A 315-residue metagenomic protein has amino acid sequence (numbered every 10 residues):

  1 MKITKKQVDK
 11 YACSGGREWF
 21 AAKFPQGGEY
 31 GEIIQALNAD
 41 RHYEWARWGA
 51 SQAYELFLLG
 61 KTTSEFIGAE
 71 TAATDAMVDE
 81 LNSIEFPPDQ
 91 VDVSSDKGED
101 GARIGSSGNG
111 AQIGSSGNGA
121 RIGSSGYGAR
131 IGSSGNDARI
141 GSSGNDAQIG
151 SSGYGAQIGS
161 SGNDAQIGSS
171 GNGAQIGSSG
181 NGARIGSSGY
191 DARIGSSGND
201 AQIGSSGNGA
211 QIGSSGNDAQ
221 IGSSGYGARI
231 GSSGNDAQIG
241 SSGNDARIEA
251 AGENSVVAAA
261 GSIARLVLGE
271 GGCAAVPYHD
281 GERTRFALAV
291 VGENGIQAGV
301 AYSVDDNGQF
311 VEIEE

Functional and structural regions predicted by a protein language model:
M1-E315: Short, glycine-biased loop/turn motifs at secondary-structure junctions and in low-complexity Ser/Thr/Pro-rich termini
